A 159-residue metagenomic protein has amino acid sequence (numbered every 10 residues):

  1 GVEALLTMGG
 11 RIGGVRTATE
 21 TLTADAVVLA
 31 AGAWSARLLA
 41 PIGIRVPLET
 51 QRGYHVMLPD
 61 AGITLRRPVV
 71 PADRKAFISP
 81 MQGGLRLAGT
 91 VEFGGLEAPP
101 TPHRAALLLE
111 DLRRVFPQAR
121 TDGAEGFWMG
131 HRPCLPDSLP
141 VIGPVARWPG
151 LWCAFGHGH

Functional and structural regions predicted by a protein language model:
G1-G13: A conserved short coil-to-beta-strand element within the FAD-binding core of flavoproteins
V2, L58-K75, S79, G84: Flavin (primarily FAD) cofactor-binding/catalytic cores of flavoenzymes
E3, W34-A36, F93: Glycine-rich nucleotide phosphate-binding loop and flanking beta-alpha elements of Rossmann-like dinucleotide-binding
I12-G13, A76, L85, L151-W152: Hydrophobic residues embedded in beta-strands of well-ordered beta-sheets
V15-L65: Central helical "cap/lid" subdomain
T21, M81-V115: Conserved FAD/dinucleotide-binding core of flavoprotein oxidoreductases
P47, V91-F93, F155-G158: Short, histidine-centered active-site or binding-site loop motifs used for metal coordination, general acid-base
A72-D73, E97-P99, R113-H159: C-terminal catalytic lobe of FAD-dependent flavoproteins
